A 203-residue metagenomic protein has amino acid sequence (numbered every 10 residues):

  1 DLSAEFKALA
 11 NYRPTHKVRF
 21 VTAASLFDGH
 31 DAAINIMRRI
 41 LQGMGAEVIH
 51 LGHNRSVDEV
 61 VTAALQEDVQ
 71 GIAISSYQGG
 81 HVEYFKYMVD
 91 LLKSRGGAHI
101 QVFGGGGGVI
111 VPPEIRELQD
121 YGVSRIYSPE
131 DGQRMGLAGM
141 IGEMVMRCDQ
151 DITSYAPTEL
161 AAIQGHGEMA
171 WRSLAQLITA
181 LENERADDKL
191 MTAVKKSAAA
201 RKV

Functional and structural regions predicted by a protein language model:
D1-V203: Domain-level signal for soluble alpha/beta catalytic cores
